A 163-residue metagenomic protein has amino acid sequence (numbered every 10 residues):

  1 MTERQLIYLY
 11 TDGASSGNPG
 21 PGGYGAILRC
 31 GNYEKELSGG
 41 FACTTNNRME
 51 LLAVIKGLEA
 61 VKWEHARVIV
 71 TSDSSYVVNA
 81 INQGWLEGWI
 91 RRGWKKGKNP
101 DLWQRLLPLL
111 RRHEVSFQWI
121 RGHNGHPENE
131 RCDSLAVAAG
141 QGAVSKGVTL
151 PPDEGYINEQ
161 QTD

Functional and structural regions predicted by a protein language model:
M1-L52, K56-A66, A138, G142-K146 (+3 more regions): RNase H-like nuclease fold core
Y8-P21, I55-R131, L135, G140 (+1 more regions): RNase H catalytic domain
